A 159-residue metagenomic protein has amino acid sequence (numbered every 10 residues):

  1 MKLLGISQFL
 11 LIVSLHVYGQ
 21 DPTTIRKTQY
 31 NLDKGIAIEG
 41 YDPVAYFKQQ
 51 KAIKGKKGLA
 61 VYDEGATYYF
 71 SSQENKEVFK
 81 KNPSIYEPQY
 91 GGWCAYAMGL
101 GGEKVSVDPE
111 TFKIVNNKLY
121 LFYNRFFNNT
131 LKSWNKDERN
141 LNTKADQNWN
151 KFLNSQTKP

Functional and structural regions predicted by a protein language model:
M1-P22: Bacterial Sec-dependent N-terminal signal peptides
Q20-P159: Charged, low-complexity intrinsically disordered segments
